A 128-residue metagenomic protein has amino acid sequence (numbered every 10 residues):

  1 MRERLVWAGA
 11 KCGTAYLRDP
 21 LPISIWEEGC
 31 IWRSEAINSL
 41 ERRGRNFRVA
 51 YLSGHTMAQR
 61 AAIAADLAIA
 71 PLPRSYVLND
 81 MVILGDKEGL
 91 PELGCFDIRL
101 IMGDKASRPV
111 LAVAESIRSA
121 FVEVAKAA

Functional and structural regions predicted by a protein language model:
M1-E28, D97-K105: Hydrophobic/proline-rich hinge and linker segments of small-molecule sensing/allosteric domains, predominantly
E3, I63-K105: Beta-alpha-beta core module
V6, P22, N46-V49, V82: Conserved beta-strand segments of alpha/beta enzyme cores
L17-R43, V110: Secondary-structure junction motif
W26, N46-H55: Short beta-strand-to-loop elements that line the ligand-binding cleft of bilobed periplasmic-binding protein-like
G29-C30, T56, R74-S75: Alpha-helix N-cap/helix-start capping motif
A58-R60: Short, hydrophobic alpha-helical packing/hinge segments within bilobed ligand-binding/sensory domains
G89-A128: A late-sequence structural motif
